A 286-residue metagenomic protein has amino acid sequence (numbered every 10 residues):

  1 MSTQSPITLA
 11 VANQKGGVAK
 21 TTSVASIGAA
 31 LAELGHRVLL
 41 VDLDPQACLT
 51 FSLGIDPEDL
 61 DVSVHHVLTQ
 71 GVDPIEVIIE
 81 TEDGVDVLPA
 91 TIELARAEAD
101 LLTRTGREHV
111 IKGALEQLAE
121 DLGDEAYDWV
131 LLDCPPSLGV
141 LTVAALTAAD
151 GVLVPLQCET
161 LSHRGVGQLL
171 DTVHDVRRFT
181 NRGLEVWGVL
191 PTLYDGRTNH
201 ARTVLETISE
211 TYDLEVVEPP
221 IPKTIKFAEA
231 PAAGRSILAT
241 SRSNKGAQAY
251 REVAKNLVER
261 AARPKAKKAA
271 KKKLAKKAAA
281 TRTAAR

Functional and structural regions predicted by a protein language model:
M1-R286: P-loop NTP-binding core
